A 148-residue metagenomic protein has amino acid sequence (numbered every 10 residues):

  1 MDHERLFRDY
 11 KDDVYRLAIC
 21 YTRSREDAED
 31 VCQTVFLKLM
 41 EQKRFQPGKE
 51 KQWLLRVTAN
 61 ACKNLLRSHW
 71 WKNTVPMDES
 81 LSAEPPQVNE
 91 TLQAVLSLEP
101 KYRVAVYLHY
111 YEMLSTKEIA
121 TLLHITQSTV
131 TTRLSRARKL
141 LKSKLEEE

Functional and structural regions predicted by a protein language model:
M1-R16, C20, E26-E29, F45 (+1 more regions): A short, charge-rich alpha-helical start-of-domain segment used by transcription regulators
Y15, F36, E99, R103 (+1 more regions): C-terminal flanking helix
R16, D30-L37, E41, G48-N60: Structural recognition of an alpha-helix C-terminal capping motif at a helix-to-coil junction
E26, K117, S128: Residues within helix-turn-helix
K49, V57-M77: Arg/Lys-rich amphipathic alpha helix in sigma70-family domain 2
K63, L123-E147: DNA-recognition helix of helix-turn-helix
N73-S97: Acidic, proline/glycine-rich intrinsically disordered inter-domain spacer in sigma factors
A105-H109: A short pre-motif secondary-structure segment
